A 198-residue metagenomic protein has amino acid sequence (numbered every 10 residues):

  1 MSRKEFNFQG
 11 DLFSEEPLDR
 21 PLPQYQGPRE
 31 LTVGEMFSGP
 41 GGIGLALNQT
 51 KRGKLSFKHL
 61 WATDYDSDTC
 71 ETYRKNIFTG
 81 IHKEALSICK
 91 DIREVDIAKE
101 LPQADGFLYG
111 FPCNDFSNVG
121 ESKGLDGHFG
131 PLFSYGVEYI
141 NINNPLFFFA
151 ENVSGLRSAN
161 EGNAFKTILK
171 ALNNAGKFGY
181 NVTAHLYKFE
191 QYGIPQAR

Functional and structural regions predicted by a protein language model:
M1-L55, H59, T63-T72: S-adenosyl-L-methionine
V33, F107, F148: Receiver (REC) domain switch-region micro-motif
N48, E71-F78, L169, N173-G176: Class I S-adenosyl-L-methionine
D66, L86-E94, L186-E190: Conserved acidic residues
E71-L101: S-adenosyl-L-methionine
V95-A104, N114-R198: Class I S-adenosyl-L-methionine
F111: Glycine-rich, N-terminal phosphate-binding loop of Rossmann-like dinucleotide-binding domains
